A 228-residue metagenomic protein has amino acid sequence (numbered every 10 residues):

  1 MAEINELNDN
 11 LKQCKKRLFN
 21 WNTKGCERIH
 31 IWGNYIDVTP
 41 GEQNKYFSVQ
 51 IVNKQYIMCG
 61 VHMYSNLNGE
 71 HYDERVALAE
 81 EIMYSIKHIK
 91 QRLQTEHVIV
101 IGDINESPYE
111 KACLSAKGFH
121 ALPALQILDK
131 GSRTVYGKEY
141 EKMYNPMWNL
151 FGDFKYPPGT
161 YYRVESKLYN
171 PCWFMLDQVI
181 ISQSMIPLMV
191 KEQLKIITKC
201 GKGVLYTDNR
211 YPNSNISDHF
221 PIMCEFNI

Functional and structural regions predicted by a protein language model:
M1-N66: Structured beta-strand-rich core segments of catalytic domains in phosphoester-bond hydrolases
L7, L67-E70, P108-K111: Extracytoplasmic/secreted cell-surface and envelope-processing proteins
N10-Q13, V76-A77, A116-H120: Glycine-rich, phosphate-binding/catalytic loops in enzymes
K54-Y56, Q94-H97: Loop/turn elements at helix/coil->beta-strand transitions in domains of secreted/extracellular proteins
H62-Y64, I104-S107: Catalytic metal-binding/acid-base residues of hydrolase active sites
G69-Q94: A long, amphipathic alpha-helix that forms part of the scaffold/cap immediately adjacent to metal-dependent active
Q91-L93, E106-I228: Metal-dependent phosphoester-hydrolase catalytic domains
